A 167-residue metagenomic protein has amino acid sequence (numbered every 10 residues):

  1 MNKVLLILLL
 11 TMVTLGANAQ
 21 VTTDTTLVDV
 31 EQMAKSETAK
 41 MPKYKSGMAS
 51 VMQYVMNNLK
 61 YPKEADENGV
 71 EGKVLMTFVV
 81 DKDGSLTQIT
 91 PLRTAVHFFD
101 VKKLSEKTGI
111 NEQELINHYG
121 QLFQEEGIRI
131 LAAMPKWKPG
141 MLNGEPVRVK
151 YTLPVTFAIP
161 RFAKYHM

Functional and structural regions predicted by a protein language model:
V4-V13: Sec-dependent N-terminal signal peptides
L5-L6, N18-M167: Charge-biased low-complexity segments
